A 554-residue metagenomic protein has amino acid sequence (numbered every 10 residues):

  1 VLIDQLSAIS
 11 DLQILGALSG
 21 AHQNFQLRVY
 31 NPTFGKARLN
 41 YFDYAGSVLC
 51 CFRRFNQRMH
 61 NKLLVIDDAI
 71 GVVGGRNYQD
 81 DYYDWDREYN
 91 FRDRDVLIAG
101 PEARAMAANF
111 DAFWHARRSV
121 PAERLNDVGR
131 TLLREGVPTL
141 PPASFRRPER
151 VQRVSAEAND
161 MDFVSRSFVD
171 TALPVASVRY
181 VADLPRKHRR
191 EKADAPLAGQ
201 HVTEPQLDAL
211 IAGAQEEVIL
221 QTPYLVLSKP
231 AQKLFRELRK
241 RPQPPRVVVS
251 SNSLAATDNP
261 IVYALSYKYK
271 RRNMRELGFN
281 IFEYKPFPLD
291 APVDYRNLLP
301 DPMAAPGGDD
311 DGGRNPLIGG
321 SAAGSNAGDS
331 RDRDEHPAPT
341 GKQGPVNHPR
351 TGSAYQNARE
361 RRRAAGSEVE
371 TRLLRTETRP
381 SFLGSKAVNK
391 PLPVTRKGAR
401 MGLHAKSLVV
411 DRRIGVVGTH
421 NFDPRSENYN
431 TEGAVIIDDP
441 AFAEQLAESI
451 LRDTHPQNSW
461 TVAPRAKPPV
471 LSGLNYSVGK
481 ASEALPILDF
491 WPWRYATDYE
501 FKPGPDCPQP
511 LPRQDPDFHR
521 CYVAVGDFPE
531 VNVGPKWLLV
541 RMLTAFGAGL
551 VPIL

Functional and structural regions predicted by a protein language model:
V1-K62, I66-L554: Charged, low-complexity intrinsically disordered terminal segments
